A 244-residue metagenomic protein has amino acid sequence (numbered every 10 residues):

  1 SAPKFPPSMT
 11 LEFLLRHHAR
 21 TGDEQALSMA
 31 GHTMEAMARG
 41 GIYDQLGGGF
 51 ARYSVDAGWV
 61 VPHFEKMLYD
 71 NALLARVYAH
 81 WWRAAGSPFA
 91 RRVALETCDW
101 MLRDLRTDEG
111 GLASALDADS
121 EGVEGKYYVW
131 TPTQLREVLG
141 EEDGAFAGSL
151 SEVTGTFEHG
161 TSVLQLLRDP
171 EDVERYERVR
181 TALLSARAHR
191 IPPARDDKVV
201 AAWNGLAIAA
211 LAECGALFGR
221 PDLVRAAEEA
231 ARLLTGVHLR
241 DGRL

Functional and structural regions predicted by a protein language model:
S1-L244: Glycan-recognition and catalytic cores of secretory/periplasmic carbohydrate-active enzymes
